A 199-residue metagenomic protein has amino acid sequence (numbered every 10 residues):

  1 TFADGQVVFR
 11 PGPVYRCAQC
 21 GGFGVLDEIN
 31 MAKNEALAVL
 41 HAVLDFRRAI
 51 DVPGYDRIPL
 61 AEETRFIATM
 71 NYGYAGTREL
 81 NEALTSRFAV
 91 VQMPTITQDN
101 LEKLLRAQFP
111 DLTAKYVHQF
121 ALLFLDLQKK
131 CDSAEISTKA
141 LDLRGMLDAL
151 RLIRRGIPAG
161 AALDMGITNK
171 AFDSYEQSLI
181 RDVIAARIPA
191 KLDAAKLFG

Functional and structural regions predicted by a protein language model:
T1-G199: C-terminal regulatory/interaction module of P-loop NTP-utilizing enzymes
